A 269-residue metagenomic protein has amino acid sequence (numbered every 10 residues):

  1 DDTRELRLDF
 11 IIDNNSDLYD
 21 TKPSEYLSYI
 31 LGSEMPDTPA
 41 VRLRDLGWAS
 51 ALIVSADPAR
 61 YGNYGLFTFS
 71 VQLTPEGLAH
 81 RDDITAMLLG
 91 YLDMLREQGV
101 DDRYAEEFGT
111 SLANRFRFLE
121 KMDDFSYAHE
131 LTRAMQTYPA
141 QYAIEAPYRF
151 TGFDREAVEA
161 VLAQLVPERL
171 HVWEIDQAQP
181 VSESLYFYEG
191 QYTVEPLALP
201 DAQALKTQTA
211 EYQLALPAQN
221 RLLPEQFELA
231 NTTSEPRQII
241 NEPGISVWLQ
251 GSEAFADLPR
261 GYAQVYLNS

Functional and structural regions predicted by a protein language model:
D1-S269: Mature, solvent-exposed C-terminal subdomains and processed small-chain segments of exported/organellar
